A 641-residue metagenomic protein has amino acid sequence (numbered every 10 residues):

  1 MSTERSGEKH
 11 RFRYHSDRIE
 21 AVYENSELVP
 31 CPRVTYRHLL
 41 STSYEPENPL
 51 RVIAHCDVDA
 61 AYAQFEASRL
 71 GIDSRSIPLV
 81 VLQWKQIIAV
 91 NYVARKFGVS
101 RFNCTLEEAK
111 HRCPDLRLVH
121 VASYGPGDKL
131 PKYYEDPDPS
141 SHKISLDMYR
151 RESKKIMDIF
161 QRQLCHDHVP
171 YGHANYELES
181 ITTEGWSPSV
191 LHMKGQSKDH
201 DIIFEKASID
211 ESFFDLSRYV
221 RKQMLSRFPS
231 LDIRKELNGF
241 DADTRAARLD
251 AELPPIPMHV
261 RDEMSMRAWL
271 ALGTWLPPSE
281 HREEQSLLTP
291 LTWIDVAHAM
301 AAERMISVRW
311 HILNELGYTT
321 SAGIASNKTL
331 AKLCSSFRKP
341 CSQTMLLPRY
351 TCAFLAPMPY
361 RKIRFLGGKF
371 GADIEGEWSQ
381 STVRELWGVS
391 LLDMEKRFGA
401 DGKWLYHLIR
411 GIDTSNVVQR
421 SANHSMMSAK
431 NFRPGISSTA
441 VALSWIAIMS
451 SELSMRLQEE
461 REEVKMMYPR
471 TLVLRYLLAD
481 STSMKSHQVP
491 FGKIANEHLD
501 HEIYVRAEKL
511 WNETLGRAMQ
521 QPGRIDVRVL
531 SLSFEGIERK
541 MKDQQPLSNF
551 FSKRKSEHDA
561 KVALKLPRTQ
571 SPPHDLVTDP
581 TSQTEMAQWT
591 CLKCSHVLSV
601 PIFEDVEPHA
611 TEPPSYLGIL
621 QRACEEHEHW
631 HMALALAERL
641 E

Functional and structural regions predicted by a protein language model:
M1-P290, I409, I446, S450 (+5 more regions): Residues that scaffold, gate, or flank divalent-cation-dependent active/transport sites
S2-T3, G7-R13, D17-I19, L291 (+4 more regions): DNA-contacting surface of Y-family translesion DNA polymerases
K206-E211, A325-K328, M467-T471, I525-V529: Short Gly/Ser/Thr- and Asp/Glu-enriched loop/turn motifs at secondary-structure junctions
V296-P359: Long, highly charged, low-complexity intrinsically disordered interaction regions that mediate electrostatic DNA/RNA
D579-A587, P601-E641: C-terminal recognition-helix end and immediately following basic linker of small zinc-binding "finger" domains
C591-C594: Short cysteine-rich clusters marking metal-coordination/redox-active sites
V597: Cys/His-rich metal-chelating microdomains
